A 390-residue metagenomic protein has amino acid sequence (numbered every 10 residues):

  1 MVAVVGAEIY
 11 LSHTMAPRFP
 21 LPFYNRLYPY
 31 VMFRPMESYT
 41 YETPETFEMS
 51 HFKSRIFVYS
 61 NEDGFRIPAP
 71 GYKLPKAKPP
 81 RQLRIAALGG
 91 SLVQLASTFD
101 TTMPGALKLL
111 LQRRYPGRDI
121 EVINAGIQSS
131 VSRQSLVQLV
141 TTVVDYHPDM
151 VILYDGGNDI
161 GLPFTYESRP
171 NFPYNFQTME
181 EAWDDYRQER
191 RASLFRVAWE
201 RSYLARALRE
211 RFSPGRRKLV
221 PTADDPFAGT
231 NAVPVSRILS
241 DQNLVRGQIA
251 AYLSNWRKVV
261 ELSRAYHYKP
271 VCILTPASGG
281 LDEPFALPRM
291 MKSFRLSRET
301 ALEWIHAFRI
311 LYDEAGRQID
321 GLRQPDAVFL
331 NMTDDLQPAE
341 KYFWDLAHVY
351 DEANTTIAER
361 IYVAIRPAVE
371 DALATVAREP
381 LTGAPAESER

Functional and structural regions predicted by a protein language model:
M1-I9: Hydrophobic membrane-insertion alpha-helices, especially the h-region of bacterial N-terminal signal peptides
I9-L21, D282: Helix-to-loop transition at the C-terminal end of transmembrane segments
R18-L110, R114-Y115, E340: Membrane/wall-proximal cationic-aromatic binding patches
S50-K53, F57, P79-P80, R84-A86 (+4 more regions): Conserved SGNH/GDSL esterase-like catalytic core that processes O-acyl groups on lipids and polysaccharides
P104, K108, L136-V140, I249 (+5 more regions): Extracytoplasmic/secreted envelope proteins and their assembly/folding machinery, especially bacterial periplasmic
N124-G126, L274-T275, N331-T333: Residue-level recognition of beta-strand->loop/alpha-helix junctions
N158-Q318, Q337-E340, L373-E387: Serine-dependent acyl-ester chemistry module
Y252, I319, V328, F343-A384: Histidine-centered active-site loop/cap adjacent to the catalytic His in serine esterases/O-acetyl transfer systems
